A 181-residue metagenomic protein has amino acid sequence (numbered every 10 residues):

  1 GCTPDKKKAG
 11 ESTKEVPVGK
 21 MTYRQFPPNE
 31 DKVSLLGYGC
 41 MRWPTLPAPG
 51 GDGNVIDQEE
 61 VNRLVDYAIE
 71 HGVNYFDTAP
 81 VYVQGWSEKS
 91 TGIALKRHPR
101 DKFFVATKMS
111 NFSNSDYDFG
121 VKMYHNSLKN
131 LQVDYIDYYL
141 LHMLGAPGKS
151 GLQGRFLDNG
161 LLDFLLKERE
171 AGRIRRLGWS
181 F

Functional and structural regions predicted by a protein language model:
G1-F103, F164, E170: N-terminal binding-site loop/beta-alpha segment at the start of enzyme catalytic domains that lines or forms
N29, N54, N62, N74 (+4 more regions): Detector for Asparagine
G37-M41, A79, A106-K108, Y139-H142 (+1 more regions): A cross-family glycoside hydrolase active-site/sugar-binding cleft signature
L46-P47, N114-F181: Glycine/proline-rich, positively charged, aromatic-decorated active-site loop/lid region on the catalytic face
D66-H71, T107-M109, Y135-Y139, A171-G172: Short C-terminal domain-edge/linker segments immediately following a structured domain
A79-E88, F112-D118, P147: Acidic-and-aromatic substrate-binding clefts and catalytic sites of carbohydrate-active enzymes
